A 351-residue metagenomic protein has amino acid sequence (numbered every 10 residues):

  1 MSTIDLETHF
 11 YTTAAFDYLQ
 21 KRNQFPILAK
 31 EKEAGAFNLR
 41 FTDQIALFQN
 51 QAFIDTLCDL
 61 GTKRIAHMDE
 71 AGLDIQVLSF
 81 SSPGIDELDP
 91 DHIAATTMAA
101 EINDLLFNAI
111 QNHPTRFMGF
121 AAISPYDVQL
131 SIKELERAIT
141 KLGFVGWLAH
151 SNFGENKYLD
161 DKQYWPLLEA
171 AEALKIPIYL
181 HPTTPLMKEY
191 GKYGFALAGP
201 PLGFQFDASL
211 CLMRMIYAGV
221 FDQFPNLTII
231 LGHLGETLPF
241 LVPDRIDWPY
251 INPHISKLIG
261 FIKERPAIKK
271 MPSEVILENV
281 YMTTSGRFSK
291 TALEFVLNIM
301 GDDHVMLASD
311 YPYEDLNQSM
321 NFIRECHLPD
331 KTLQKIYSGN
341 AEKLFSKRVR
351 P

Functional and structural regions predicted by a protein language model:
S2-L6, Y11-I75, D104-N112, K133-R137 (+4 more regions): Mid-to-C-terminal alpha-helical segments outside catalytic/metal-binding sites
I4-L6, L180, G232, A308-S309: Active-site flanking residues adjacent to catalytic metal/cofactor-binding acidic residues
A14-L19, P90, Y190-Y193, L241-R245 (+3 more regions): Short aromatic-enriched loop/helix-cap "lid" or pocket-rim segments at secondary-structure transitions that line
Q44-T56, K63-D89, R116-S124, V145-N152: Divalent metal-dependent hydrolysis catalytic cores, especially in the metallo-beta-lactamase
Q49, S82-T96, Q129, G194-A198: Surface-exposed, active-site-proximal loop segments in enzymatic domains
T56, P90-E101, L130, Y158-P166 (+2 more regions): Alpha-helix N-cap and loop-to-helix initiation/capping positions
S81, P125, P182-M187, Y311-Y313: Short glycine-enriched loops at secondary-structure junctions
I110, I139-M300, H304: Catalytic pocket-lining loop regions of alpha/beta-barrel enzymes, especially the amidohydrolase/enolase/GH5 lineages
